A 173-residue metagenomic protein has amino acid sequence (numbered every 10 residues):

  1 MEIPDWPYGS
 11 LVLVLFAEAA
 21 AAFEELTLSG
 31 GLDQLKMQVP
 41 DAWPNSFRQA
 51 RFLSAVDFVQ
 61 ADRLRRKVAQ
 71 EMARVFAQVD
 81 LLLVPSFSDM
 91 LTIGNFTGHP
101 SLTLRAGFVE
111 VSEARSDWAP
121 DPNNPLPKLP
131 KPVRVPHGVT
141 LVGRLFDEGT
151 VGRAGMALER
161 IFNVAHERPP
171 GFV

Functional and structural regions predicted by a protein language model:
M1-L13: Gly/Ser-rich, acidic/histidine-flanked active-site/gating loops
L13-A69, E113-V139: Short helix-loop capping/hinge segments that flank enzyme active sites or metal/cofactor-binding pockets
V59, Q70, H99-V173: Structural helix-boundary/capping segments
D80: Conserved acidic residues
S88-D89: Short glycine-rich anion-binding loops that position phosphate/pyrophosphate groups of nucleotides and phosphorylated
T92-N95: Hydrophobic/aromatic ligand-binding patch that stacks against planar heteroaromatic rings of cofactors or nucleotides
